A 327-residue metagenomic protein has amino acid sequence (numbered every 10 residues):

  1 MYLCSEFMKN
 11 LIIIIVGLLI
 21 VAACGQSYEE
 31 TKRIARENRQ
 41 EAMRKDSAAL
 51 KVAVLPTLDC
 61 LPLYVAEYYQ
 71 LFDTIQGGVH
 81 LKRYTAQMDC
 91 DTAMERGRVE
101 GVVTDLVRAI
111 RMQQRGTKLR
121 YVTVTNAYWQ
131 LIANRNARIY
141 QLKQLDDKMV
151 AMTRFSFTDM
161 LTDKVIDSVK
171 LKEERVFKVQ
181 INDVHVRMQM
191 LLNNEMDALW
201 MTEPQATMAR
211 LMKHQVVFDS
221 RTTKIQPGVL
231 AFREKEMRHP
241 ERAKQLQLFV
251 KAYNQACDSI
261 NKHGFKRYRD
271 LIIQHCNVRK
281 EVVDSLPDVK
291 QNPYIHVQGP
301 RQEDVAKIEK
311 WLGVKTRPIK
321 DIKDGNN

Functional and structural regions predicted by a protein language model:
K9-I15: Sec-dependent signal peptide recognition, specifically the positively charged N-region followed immediately by
A22-A23: C-terminal motif of bacterial Sec signal peptides marking the signal peptidase cleavage site
Y28-K172, K178-V179, D197-E203, V216-D219 (+1 more regions): Short, glycine-/small- and polar/acidic-enriched structural segments that line small-molecule recognition paths
C60-Y64, D91, L106-A109, D159 (+10 more regions): Extracytoplasmic/secreted envelope proteins and their assembly/folding machinery, especially bacterial periplasmic
L106-R108, R175-I272: Pocket-lining segment of extracytoplasmic ligand-binding domains
H239-P318: Secondary-structure end/capping motifs
R317-N327: Hinge/cleft segment of the Venus flytrap/periplasmic-binding protein
